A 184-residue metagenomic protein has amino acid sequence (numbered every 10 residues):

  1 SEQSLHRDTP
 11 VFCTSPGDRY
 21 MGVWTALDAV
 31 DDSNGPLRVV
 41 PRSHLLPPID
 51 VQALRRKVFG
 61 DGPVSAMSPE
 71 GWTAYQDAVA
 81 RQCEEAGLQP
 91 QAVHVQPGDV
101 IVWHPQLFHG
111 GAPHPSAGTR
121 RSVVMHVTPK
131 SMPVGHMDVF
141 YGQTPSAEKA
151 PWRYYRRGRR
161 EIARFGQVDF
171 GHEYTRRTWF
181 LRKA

Functional and structural regions predicted by a protein language model:
S1-V40, H44-L46: Conserved double-stranded beta-helix
L5-D8, D77-A86, T119, D138-Q143: Short, surface-exposed loop/helix-turn segments at secondary-structure junctions that function as lids/hinges flanking
R7-P10, W24-T25, G87-Q89, L107-G110: Glycine-rich, charged/polar anion/phosphate-binding loops that engage phosphate groups from diverse ligands
T14-P16, P36, I49, A112-H114 (+1 more regions): Short, function-defining helix-loop hinge/capping sites that tune catalysis or transport
G17-Y20, R55, W72, R120: A structural signal for well-ordered alpha-helical scaffolds and beta->alpha junctions
G22-A26, P90-A92, V100-V102, S122-V124: Conserved hydrophobic/aromatic beta-strand scaffold that supports enzyme active sites
S33-F108: Double-stranded beta-helix
L54-K57, P97-V102, Q106-A184: Non-heme Fe(II)/2-oxoglutarate
